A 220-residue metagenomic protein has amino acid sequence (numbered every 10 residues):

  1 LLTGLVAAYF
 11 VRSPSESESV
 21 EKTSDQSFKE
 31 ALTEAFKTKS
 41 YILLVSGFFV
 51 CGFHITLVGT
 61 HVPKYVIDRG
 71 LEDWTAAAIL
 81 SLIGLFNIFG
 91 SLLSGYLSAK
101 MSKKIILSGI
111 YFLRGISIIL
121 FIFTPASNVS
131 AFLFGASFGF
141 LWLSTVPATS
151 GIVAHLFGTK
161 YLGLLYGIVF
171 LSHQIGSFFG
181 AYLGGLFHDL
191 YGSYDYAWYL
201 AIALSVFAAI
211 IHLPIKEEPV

Functional and structural regions predicted by a protein language model:
L1-E21, I211-I215: C-terminal membrane-cytosol helix-exit motif in multi-pass small-molecule transporters
L1-T3, L113-I118, L204-A208: MFS 12-TM fold signature
E18-L43: Juxtamembrane intracellular "pre-TM" segments in multi-pass secondary transporters
F36-S94, G180: Extracytoplasmic gate region of multi-pass secondary transporters
E72-L80, S127, A131, Y166: Juxtamembrane helix-start elements in MFS-like secondary transporters
I83-N87, K100-I152: C-terminal transmembrane helical hairpin of 12-TM major facilitator-type secondary transporters
S91-S102, H188-D189: Helix-to-loop junctions at the C-terminal end of transmembrane segments in multipass secondary transporters
L156-Y191, A201: A late C-terminal transmembrane helix in Major Facilitator Superfamily
